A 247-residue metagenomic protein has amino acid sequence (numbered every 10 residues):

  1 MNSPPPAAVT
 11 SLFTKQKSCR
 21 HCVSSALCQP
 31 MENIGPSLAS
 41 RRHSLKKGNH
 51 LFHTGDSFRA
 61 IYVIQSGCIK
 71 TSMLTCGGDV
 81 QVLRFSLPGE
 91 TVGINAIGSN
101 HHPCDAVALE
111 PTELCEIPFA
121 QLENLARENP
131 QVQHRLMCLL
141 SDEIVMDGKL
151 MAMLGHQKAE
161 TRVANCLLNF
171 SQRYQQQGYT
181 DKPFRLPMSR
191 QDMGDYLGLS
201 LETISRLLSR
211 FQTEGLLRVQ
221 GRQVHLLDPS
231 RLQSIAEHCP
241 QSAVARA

Functional and structural regions predicted by a protein language model:
N2-K47, T91-V92, A96-I97: Cyclic nucleotide-binding regulatory module and flanking cytosolic helices
S24, N33, N49-P111: Cyclic nucleotide-binding regulatory domains
L38, R84-V145, K149: Cyclic-nucleotide recognition modules
S40, F58-R59, F184: Short loop/turn microsegments at loop-to-beta-strand junctions
R42, F85, E116, P187 (+1 more regions): Short aromatic/basic micro-patch
S66, A120-Q121, Q191, S230: Alpha-helix/helix-capping structural signal
R127-S200: Polybasic "coupling" helices that flank or enter modular domains
Q172-A247: Phosphate-/nucleic-acid-contacting segments
